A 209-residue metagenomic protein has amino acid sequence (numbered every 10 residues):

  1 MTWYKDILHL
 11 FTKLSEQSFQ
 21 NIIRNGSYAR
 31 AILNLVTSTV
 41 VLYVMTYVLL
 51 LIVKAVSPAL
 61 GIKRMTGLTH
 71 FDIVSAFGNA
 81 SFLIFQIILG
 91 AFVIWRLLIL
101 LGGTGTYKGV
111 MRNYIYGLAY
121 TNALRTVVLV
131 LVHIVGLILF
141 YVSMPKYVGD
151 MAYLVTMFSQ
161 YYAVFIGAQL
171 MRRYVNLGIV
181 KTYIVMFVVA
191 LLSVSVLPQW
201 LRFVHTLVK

Functional and structural regions predicted by a protein language model:
M1-T66: N-terminal juxtamembrane cytosolic/stromal segments of multi-pass membrane proteins
W3-I22, A76, A80, L97 (+4 more regions): Hydrophobic alpha-helical segments of integral membrane proteins, encompassing both true transmembrane helices
R24-T37, Y107-V128, Y162-S195: Interfacial aromatic "cap" segments that immediately flank transmembrane helices in multipass membrane proteins
S38-L50, F82, Q86, G90 (+4 more regions): Alpha-helical transmembrane segments of multipass membrane proteins
T46-P58, I94-G102, V128, V132 (+5 more regions): Membrane-water interface at transmembrane helix exits
V56-I73, I134-M151: Membrane-interfacial helix-loop-helix connectors in multipass membrane proteins
R64-V132: Alpha-helical transmembrane segments with an aromatic anchor "belt"
L137-K209: Terminal transmembrane helical module of multi-pass membrane proteins
